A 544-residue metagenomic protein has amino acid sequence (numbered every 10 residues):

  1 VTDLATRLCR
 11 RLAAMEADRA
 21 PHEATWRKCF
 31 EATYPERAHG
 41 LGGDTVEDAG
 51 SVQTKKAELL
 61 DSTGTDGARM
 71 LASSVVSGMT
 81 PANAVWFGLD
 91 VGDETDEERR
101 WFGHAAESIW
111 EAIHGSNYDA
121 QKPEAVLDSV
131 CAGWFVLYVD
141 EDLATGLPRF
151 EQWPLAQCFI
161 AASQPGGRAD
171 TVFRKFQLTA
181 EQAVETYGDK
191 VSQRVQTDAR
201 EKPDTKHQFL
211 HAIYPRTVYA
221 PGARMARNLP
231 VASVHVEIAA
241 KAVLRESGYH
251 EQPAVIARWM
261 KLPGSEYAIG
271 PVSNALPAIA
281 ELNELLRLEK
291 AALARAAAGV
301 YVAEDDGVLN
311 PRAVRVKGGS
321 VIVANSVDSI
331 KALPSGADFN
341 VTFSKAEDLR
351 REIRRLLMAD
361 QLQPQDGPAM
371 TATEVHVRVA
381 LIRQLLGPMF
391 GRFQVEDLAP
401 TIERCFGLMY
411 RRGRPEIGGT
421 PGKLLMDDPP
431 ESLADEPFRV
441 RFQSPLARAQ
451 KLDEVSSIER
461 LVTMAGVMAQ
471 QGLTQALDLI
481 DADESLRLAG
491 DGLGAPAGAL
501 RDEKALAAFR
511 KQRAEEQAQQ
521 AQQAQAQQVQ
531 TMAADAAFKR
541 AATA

Functional and structural regions predicted by a protein language model:
V1-A24, C29, T33, H39 (+2 more regions): C-terminal anchoring/interaction modules
V1-E201: Extended, helix-rich architectural segments
A13, D140-R315: Structured, contiguous alpha/beta core segments that scaffold functional sites
T63-M79, I109, I113, A120-V130 (+4 more regions): Short, Φ-rich (hydrophobic/aromatic) sequence segments
T95-G103, G115-S116, V272-I279, N283 (+3 more regions): Generic detection of long, well-ordered alpha-helical segments
A112-K122, F209-T217, A469-G472: Charged, amphipathic alpha-helical segments
H114, D142, R287, M358 (+1 more regions): Residue-level marker of positions within ordered structural domains that often coincide with functionally constrained
